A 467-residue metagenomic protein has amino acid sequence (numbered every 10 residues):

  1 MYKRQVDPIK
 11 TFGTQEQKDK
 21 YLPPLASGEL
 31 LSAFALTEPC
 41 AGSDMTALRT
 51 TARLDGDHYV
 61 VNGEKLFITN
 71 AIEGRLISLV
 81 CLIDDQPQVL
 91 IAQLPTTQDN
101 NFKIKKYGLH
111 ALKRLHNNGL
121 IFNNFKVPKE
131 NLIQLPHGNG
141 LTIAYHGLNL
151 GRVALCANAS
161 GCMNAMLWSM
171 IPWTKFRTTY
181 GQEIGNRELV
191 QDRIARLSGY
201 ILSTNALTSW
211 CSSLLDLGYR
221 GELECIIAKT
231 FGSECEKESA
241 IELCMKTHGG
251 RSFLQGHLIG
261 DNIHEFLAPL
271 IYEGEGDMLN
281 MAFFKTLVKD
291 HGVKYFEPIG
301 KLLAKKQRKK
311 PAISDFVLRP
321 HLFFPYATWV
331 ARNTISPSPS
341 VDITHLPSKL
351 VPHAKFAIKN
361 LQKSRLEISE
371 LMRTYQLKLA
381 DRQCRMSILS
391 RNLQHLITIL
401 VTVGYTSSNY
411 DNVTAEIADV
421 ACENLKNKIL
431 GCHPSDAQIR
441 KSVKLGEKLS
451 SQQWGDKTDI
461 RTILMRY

Functional and structural regions predicted by a protein language model:
M1-K3: Conserved small/polar residues in nucleotide/adenosyl-binding loops
L25, S160, N164-L167, L197-T208 (+7 more regions): Alpha-helical transition-metal enzyme core signature, strongest for iron centers
S27-L36: A short, Trp-centered hydrophobic/proline-enriched beta-strand micro-motif
T50-R53: A structural signal for short hydrophobic beta-strand segments in well-ordered beta-sheet cores
D57-H58, N62-F102: A short core secondary-structure module
K103-I201, L217, I226, A268-Y272 (+1 more regions): Glycine-rich beta->alpha junctions and the first turn(s) of the following alpha-helix
L202-F231, C244-H248, Q376, T398-L430 (+1 more regions): C-terminal helix-coil-helix/basic helical segment that borders enzyme active sites and/or dimer interfaces and provides
R251-L346, A437-Y467: Glycine-rich phosphate/cofactor-binding loops in nucleotide/flavin-utilizing enzymes
